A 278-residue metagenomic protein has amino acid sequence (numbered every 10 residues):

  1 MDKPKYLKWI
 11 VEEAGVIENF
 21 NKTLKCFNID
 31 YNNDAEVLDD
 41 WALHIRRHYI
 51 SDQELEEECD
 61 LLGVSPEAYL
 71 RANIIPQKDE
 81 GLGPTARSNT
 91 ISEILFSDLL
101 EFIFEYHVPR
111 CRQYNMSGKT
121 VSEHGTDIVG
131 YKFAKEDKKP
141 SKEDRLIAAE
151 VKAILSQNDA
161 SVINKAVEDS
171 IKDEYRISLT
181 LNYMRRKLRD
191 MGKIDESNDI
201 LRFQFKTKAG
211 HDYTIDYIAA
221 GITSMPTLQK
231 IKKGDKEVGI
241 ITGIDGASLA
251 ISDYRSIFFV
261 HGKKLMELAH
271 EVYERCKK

Functional and structural regions predicted by a protein language model:
M1-V64, L265-K278: Nuclease-adjacent, charged terminal/linker segments that flank catalytic cores
I74-S97, G118: A short, highly charged nucleic-acid-interacting micro-segment common to nuclease and nuclease-linked defense proteins
L100, I128-G130, I147-A153: Conserved catalytic cores of phosphodiester-cleaving nucleases, focusing on short active-site segments
I103-V121: A short acidic/basic microdomain associated with nuclease active sites
T120-K132: Charged, often glycine-rich, active-site loop that binds/positions anionic groups
Y131-A148: Active-site beta-strand-loop-beta-strand hairpin of nuclease catalytic cores that positions key catalytic residues
Q157-K232: Acidic, metal/cofactor-coordinating or nucleic-acid-engaging core segments within structured domains
Y213-K278: Non-catalytic C-terminal interaction segments of nucleic acid-processing enzymes
